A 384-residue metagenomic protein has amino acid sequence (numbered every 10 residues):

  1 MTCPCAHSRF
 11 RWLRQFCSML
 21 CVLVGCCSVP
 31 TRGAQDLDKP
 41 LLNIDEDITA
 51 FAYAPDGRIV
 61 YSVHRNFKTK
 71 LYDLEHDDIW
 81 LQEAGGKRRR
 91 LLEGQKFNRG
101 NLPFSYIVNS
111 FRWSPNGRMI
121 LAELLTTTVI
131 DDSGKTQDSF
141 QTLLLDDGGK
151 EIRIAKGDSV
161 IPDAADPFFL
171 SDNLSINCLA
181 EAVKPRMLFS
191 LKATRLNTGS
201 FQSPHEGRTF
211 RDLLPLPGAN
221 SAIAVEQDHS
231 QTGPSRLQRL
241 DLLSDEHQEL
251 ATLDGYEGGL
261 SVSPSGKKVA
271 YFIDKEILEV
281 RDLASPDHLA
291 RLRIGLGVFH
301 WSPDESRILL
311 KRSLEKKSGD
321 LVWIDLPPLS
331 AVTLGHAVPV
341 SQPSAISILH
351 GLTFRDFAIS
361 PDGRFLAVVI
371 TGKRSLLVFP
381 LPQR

Functional and structural regions predicted by a protein language model:
M1-W12: N-terminal secretory signal peptides that target proteins for export/translocation
R14-C17, P361-D362: Short, surface-exposed loop and linker segments with low hydrophobicity and enrichment for Pro/Ser/Thr
F16-G25: Bacterial N-terminal signal peptides
V29-R384: Sequence signature of WD/YWTD-type beta-propeller architectures
